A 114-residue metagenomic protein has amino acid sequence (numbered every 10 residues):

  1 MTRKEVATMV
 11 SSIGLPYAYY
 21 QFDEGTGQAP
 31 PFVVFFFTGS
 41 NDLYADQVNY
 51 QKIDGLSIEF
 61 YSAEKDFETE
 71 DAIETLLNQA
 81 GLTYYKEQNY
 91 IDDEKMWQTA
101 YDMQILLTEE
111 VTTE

Functional and structural regions predicted by a protein language model:
M1-S57, Y61-E114: Long, contiguous binding/interaction regions
